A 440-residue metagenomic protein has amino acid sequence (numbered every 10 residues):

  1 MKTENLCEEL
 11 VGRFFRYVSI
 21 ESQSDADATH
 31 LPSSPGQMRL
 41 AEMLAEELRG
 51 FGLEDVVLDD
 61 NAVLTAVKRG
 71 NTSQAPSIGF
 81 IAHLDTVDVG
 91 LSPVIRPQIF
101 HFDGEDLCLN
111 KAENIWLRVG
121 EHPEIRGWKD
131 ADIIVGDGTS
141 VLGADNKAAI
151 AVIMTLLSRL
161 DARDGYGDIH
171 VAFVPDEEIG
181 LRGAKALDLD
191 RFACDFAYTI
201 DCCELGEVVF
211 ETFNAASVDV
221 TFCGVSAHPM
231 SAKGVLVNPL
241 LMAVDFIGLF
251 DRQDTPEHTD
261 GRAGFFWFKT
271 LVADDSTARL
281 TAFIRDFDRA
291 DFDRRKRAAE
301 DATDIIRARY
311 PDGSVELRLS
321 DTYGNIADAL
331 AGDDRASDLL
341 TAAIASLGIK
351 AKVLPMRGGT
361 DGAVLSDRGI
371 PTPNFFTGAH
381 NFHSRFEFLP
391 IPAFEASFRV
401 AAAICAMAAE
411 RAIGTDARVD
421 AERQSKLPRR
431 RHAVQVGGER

Functional and structural regions predicted by a protein language model:
C7-P35, V135, Y323, H380-S384: N-terminal capping segment at the start of a domain
L10, D190, V237-P256, A290-I305 (+4 more regions): His/Asp/Glu-rich mid-to-C-terminal helical/loop segments that flank catalytic regions of hydrolases
A26, D55, Y166-D168, R252-W267 (+3 more regions): Flexible, glycine/charged-enriched surface loops at secondary-structure junctions
T29-A75, G79-I81, D85, S92 (+1 more regions): A non-catalytic alpha/beta surface segment that caps or lines the substrate-entry region of metallo-dependent hydrolase
Q74-G165, F173, C194: Active-site metal-coordination/substrate-binding segment of hydrolases, especially metallo-dependent peptidases
H122, A131-V141, D176-E300, D304-R307 (+2 more regions): Midchain, well-structured core segments that form catalytic/ion-binding scaffolds
L241-H258, F265-W267, S314, G324-P373: Active-site-adjacent substrate-binding region of metalloamidase/peptidase-like peptide-processing proteins
